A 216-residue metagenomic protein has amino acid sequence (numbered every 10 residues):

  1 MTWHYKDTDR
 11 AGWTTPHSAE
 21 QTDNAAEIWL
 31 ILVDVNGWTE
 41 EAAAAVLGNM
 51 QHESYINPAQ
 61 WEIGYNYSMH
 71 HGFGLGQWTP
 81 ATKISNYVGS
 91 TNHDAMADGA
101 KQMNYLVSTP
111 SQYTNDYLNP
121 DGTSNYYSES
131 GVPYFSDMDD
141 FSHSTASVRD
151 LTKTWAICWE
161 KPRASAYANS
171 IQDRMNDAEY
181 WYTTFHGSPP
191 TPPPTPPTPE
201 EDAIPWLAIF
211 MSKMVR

Functional and structural regions predicted by a protein language model:
M1-E40, A146, D150, I157 (+1 more regions): Intrinsically disordered, low-complexity, Pro/Ser/Thr/Asn/Gly/Ala-rich spacer/linker segments adjacent to signal
W3-L30, V35, S54-S147: Peptidoglycan-targeting cell-wall enzymes and recognition modules
E40-N57, L106: Short, functionally critical alpha-helical segments immediately adjacent to catalytic or ligand/cofactor-binding
V46-M50, L151-A156: Short alpha-helical scaffolding segments that buttress acidic/His motifs in well-ordered protein cores
N115-N119, K161-A168, G187-S188: Intrinsically disordered or highly flexible coil/loop and linker segments, enriched in small and charged/polar residues
E129-D139, S165, R174-M175, W181: N-terminal secretion targeting segments of exported proteins
T154-K161, A208-K213: Short, hydrophobic/amphipathic alpha-helical patches that form generic packing surfaces within helical domains
P196-R216: Enriched but not universal
